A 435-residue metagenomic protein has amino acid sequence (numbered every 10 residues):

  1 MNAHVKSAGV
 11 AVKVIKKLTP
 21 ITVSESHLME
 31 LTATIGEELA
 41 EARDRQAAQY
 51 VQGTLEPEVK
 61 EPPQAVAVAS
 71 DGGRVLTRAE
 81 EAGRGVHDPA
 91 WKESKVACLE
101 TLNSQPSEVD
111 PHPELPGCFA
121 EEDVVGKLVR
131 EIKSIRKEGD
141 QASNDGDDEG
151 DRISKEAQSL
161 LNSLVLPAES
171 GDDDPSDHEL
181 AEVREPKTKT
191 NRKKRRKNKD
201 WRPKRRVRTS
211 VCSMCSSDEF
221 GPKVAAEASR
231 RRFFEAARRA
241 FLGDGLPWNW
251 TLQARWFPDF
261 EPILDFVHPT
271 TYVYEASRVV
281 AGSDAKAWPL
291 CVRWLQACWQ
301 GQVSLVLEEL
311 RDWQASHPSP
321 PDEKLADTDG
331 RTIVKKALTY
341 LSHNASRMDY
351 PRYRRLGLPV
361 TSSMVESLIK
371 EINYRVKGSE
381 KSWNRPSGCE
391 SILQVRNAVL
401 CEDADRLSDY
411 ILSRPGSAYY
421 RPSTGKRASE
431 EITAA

Functional and structural regions predicted by a protein language model:
M1-A435: Catalytic center-proximal scaffold of phosphoryl-transfer enzymes
